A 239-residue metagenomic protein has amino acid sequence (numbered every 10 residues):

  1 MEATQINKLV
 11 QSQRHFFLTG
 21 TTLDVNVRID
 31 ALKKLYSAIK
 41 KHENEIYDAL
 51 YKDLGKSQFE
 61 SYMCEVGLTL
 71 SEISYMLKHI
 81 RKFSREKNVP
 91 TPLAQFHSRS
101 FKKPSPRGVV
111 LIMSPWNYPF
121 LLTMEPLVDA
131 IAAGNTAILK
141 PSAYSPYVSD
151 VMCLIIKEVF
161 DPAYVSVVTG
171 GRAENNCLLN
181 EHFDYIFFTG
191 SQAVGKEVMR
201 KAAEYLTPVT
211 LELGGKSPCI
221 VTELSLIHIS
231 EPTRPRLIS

Functional and structural regions predicted by a protein language model:
M1-F101: N-terminal Rossmann-like NAD(P)+-binding subdomain of aldehyde/semialdehyde dehydrogenases
T22, P104, L121-M124, P146 (+2 more regions): Glycine-rich phosphate-binding loop at the start of an alpha helix
Y36-A38, A49, L70-E72, M76-L77 (+5 more regions): Alpha-helical structural signal in soluble globular domains
K41, E45, L68, Y118 (+4 more regions): Short alpha-helical
T91-F160, L206: Conserved small-residue-rich beta-alpha loop and adjacent elements that most often cradle the phosphate/pyrophosphate
V109, V159-S230: Conserved NAD(P)+-binding/catalytic subdomain of aldehyde/semialdehyde dehydrogenases
S149-M152, L178, V198, I238-S239: Hydrophobic packing residues within well-ordered alpha-helices of enzyme cores
I227-S239: Single conserved hydrophobic/aromatic residue that forms the stacking wall/gate of nucleotide- or nucleobase-binding
